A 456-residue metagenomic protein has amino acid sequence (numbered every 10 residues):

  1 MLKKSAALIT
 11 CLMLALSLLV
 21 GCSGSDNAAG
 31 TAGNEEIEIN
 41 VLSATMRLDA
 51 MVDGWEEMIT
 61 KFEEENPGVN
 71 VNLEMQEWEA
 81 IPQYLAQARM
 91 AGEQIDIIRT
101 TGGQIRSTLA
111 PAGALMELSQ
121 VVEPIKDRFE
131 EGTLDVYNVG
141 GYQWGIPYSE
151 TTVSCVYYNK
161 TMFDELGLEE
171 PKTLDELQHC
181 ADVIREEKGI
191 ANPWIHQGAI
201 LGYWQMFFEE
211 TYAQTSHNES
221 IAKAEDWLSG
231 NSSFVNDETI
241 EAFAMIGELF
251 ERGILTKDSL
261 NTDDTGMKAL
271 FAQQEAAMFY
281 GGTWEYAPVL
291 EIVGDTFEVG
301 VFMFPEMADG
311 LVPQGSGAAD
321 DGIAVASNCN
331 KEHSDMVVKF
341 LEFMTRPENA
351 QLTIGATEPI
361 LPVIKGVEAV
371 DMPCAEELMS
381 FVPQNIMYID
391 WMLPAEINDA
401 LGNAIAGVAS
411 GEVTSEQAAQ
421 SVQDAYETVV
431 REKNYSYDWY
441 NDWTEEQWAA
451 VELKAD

Functional and structural regions predicted by a protein language model:
L19-S107, A112, K126, E170 (+5 more regions): Conserved N-terminal structural module of periplasmic/extracytoplasmic solute-binding proteins
N27, V139-Y148, S154, Q178-N231 (+2 more regions): Extracytoplasmic/periplasmic solute-binding protein
T60-E65, N70, G141, E165-L166 (+3 more regions): Extracytoplasmic/periplasmic substrate-recognition and gating elements
I95-D96, K126-T161, N192-P193, G310-S316 (+1 more regions): A structural signal for short loop-to-beta-strand junctions that line the ligand-binding cleft of periplasmic/secreted
T101-S154, Q178-C180, Q205-F207, E298-F302 (+1 more regions): Hinge/lid segment of periplasmic solute-binding proteins
E117-E131, E169, Q214-E241, E291-G294 (+2 more regions): Short, solvent-exposed loop/beta-turn-alpha elements that line the ligand-binding surface or hinge of extracytoplasmic
A181-V183, D226-S259, F304: Glycine-centered hinge/linker elements that transmit conformational signals in sensory and ligand-binding systems
V299-E306, T353-A409, E432-D456: Long, aromatic- and glycine/proline-rich binding clefts that accommodate carbohydrate-like moieties
